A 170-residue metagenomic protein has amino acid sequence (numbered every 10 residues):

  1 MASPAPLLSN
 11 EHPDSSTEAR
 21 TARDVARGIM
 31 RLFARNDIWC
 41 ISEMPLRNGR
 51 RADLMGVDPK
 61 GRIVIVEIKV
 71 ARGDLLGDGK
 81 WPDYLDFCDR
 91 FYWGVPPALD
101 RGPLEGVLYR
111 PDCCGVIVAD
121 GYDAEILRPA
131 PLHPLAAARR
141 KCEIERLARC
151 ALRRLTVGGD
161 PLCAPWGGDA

Functional and structural regions predicted by a protein language model:
M1-L32, N36-I38, N48, L104-A170: Non-catalytic C-terminal interaction segments of nucleic acid-processing enzymes
V25, R50, L76-K80: Amphipathic coiled-coil/heptad-repeat helices and related helical stalk/stem segments that mediate oligomerization
I29, M44-P45, L54-G56, K80-D83 (+1 more regions): Short, flexible, glycine/charge-rich loop motifs used to bind or transfer phosphoryl groups or to couple energy/partner
N36-I38, G61, D86-R90: Short glycine/proline-enriched coil/turn segments at helix->beta-strand junctions
W39-E43: A short linear hydrophobic-aromatic micro-motif
N48, A52-I65: Active-site beta-strand-loop-beta-strand hairpin of nuclease catalytic cores that positions key catalytic residues
K69-A119: Catalytic cores of nucleic-acid endonucleases
